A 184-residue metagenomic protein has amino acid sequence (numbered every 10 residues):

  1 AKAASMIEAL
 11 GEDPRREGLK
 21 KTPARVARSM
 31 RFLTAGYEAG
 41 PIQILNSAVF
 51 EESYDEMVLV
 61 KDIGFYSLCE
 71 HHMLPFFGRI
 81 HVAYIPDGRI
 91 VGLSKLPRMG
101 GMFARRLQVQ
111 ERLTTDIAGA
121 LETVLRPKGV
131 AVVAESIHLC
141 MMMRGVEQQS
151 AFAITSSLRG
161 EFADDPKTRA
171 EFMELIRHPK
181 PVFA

Functional and structural regions predicted by a protein language model:
A1-A184: A domain-level signal for the structural core that forms small-molecule/cofactor-binding pockets and catalytic centers
